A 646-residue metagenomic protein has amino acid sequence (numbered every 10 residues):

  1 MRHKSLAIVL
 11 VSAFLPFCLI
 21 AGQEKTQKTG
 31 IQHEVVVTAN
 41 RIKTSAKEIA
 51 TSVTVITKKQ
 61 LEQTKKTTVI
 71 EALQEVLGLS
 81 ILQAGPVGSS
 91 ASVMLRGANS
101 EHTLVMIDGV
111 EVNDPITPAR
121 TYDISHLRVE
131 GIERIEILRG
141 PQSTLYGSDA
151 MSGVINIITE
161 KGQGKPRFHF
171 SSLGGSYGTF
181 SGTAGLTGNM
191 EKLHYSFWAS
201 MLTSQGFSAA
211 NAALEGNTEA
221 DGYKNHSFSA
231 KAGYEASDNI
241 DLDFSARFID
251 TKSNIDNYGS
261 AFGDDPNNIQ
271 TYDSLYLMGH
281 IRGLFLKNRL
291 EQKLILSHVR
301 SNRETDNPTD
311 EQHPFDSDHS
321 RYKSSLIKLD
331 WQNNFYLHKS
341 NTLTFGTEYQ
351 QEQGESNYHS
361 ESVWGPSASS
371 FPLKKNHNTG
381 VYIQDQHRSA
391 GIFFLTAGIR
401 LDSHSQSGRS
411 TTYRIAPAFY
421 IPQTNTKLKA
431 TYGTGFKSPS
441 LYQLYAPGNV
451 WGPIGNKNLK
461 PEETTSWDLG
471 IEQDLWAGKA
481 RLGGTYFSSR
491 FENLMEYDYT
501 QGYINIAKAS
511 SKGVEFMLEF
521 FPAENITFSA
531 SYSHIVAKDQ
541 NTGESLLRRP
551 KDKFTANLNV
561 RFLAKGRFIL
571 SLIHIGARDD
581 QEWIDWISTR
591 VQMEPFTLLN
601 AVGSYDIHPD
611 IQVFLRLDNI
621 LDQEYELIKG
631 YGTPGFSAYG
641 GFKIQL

Functional and structural regions predicted by a protein language model:
G22-E62, I70, S100: Short, acidic, small-residue-rich periplasmic hinge/interaction motif at the N-terminus of Gram-negative outer-membrane
V69-A72, A91-M94, T103-M106, Y122-R128 (+4 more regions): N-terminal periplasmic accessory domains that precede and gate Gram-negative outer-membrane beta-barrel machines
I70, Q74-E111, E133: Extracytoplasmic beta-strand/coil segments of soluble accessory domains associated with Gram-negative outer-membrane
E111-R139, N456: Short acidic/polar hinge/loop motifs at secondary-structure boundaries that mediate gating or recognition
T144, N156, Q163-K165, L173 (+2 more regions): Periplasmic-side early beta-strands and strand-to-turn transitions of outer-membrane beta-barrels
E235-T251, Q270-R409, Y420, A480-F487 (+1 more regions): Face-selective signature of the C-terminal outer-membrane beta-barrel domain
A261-L284, Y322-S325, K374-H377, A416 (+6 more regions): Outer-membrane beta-barrel signature, preferentially recognizing the C-terminal barrel domain of Gram-negative
R388-L395, L482, Y486-R490, N505-W583 (+2 more regions): Gram-negative outer-membrane beta-barrel transporters
